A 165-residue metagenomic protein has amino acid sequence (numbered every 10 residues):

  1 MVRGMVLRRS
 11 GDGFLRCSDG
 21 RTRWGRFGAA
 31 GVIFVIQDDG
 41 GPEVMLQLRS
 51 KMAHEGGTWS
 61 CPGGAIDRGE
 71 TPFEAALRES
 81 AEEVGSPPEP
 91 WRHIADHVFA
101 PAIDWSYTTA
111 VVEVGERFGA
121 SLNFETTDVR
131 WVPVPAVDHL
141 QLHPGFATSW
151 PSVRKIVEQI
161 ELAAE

Functional and structural regions predicted by a protein language model:
M1-T58, G64-F118, E158-E165: N-terminal leader/linker segments that precede catalytic domains of diphosphate-processing enzymes
S121-I156: NUDIX/MutT-family hydrolases
